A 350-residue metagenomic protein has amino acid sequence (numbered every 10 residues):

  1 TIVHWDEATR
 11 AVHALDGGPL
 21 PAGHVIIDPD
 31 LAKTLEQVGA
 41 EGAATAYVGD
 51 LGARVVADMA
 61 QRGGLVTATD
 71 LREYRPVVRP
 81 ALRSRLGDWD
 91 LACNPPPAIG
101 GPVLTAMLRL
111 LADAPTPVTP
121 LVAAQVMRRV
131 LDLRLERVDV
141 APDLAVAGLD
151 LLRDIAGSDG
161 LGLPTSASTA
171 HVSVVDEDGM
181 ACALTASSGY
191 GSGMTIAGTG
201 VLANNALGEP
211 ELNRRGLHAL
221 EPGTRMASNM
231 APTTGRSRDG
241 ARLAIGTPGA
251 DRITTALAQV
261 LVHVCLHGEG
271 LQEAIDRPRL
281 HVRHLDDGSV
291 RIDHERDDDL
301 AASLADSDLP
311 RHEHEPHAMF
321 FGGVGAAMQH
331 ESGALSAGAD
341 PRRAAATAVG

Functional and structural regions predicted by a protein language model:
T1-G42, A46-V48, A53-L91, P95 (+2 more regions): Noncatalytic scaffold domains of N-terminal-nucleophile
G23, P97-A98, L161-T165, E221-A227 (+1 more regions): Short Gly/Pro-enriched turn/cap motifs at secondary-structure boundaries
E41-V48, A53-R54, R109-D113, T247-E269: Alpha-helical support elements that line or immediately flank enzyme active sites and cofactor-binding pockets
R54-A57, P117-L131, L271-H281, A302: Short, well-structured alpha-helical segments that form the helix of a local strand-helix-strand
L65-T67, M180-L243, D251-T254, H267 (+1 more regions): Active-site rim segments in enzyme catalytic domains, especially the processed small/beta chain of N-terminal
V78, S166-T169, S228-M230: Short, small/polar residue-rich loop motifs at catalytic or cofactor-binding pockets
D113-S187: Internal maturation/activation junctions in enzymes
E136, V140, T224, L257 (+1 more regions): Extended C-terminal subregions enriched in glycine
